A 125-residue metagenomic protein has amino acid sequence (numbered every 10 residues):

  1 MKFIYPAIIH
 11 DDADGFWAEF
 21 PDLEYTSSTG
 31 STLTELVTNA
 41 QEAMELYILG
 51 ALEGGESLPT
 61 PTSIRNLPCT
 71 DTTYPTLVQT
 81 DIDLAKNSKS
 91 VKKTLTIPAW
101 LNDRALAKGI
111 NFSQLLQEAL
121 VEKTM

Functional and structural regions predicted by a protein language model:
M1-D14, E19: N-terminal segment of the canonical double-stranded RNA-binding domain
K2-I4, E42-K108, Q114-E122: Short, charged, surface-exposed hinge/linker loops at domain edges that act as mobile lids or interdomain connectors
P21, S31, A107: Surface loops and adjacent helix of pleckstrin homology
P21-E24, P98: Short, proline-centered helix/strand-breaking motifs
E24-T34: A short, exposed loop/beta-hairpin motif centered on an aromatic-Gly-Thr core
